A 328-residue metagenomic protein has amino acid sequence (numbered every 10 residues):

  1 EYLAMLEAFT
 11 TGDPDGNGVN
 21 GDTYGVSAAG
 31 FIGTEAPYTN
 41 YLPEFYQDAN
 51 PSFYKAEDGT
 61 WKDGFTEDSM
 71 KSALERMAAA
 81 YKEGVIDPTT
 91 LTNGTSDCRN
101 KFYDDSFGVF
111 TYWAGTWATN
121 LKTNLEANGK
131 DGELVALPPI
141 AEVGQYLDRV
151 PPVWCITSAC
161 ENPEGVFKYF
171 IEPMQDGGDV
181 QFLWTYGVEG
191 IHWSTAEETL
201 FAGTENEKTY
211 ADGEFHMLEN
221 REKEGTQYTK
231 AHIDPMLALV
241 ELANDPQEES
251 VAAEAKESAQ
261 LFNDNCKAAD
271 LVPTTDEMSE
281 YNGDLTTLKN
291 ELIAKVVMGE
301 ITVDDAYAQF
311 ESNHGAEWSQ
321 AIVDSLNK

Functional and structural regions predicted by a protein language model:
E1-A36, F53-D97, K101, I156-K168 (+4 more regions): Helix-loop-helix "hinge/cap" segment bordering the ligand-binding cleft or interdomain interface
G25-F31, D104-A114, L285: P-loop NTPase catalytic cores that bind/hydrolyze ATP
G30-I86, G115-D148: Extracytoplasmic/periplasmic substrate-binding proteins
S52-E57, L147-V150, D264-A268, L288-N290: Short acidic (Asp/Glu) and glycine-rich catalytic loops that position anionic groups and cofactors
A73, A79-K82, C98-T116, N120-N124 (+2 more regions): Glycine-rich, aromatic-lined ligand/substrate-binding cores of catalytic and carbohydrate-binding domains
K168-A294, E300: Conserved small-residue motifs centered on glycine
I293-K328: Histidine-centered catalytic/metal-binding microenvironments
